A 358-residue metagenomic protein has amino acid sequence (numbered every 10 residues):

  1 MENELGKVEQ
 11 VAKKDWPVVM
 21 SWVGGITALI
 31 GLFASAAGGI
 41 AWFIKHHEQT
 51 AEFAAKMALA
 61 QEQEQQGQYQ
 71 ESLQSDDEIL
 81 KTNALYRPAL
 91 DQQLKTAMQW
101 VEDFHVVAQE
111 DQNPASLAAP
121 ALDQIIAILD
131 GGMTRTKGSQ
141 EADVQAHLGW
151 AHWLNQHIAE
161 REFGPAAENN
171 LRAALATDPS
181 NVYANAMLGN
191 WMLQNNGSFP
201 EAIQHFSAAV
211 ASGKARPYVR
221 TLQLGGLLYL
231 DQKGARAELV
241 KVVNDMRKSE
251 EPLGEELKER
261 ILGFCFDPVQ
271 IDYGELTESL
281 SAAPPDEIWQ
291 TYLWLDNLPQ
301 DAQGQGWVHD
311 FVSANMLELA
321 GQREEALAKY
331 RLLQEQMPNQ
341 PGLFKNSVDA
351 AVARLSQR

Functional and structural regions predicted by a protein language model:
M1-Q93, A97, A127, E325: Membrane-aqueous junction of the first/signal-anchor transmembrane helix in small integral membrane proteins
A54-E78, D103-P120, H147, W153 (+2 more regions): Alpha-helical segment of the N-proximal tetratricopeptide repeat
N83, T136-G138, D178, N196 (+4 more regions): A structural motif in tetratricopeptide-repeat
Y86, S139-E141, N181, R216 (+3 more regions): Residue-level recognition of tetratricopeptide repeat
A89, A142-V144, A184, Y218-V219 (+3 more regions): TPR alpha-solenoid repeat register
Q92, H147, M187, L222-Q223 (+3 more regions): Canonical tetratricopeptide repeat
A97-Q109, G149, W153-R161, G189 (+4 more regions): Short coil/turn linking the two alpha-helices of tandem helical-hairpin repeats
A108-R135, E162-L175, F199-A211, G234-E250 (+2 more regions): Alpha-helical repeat scaffolds
